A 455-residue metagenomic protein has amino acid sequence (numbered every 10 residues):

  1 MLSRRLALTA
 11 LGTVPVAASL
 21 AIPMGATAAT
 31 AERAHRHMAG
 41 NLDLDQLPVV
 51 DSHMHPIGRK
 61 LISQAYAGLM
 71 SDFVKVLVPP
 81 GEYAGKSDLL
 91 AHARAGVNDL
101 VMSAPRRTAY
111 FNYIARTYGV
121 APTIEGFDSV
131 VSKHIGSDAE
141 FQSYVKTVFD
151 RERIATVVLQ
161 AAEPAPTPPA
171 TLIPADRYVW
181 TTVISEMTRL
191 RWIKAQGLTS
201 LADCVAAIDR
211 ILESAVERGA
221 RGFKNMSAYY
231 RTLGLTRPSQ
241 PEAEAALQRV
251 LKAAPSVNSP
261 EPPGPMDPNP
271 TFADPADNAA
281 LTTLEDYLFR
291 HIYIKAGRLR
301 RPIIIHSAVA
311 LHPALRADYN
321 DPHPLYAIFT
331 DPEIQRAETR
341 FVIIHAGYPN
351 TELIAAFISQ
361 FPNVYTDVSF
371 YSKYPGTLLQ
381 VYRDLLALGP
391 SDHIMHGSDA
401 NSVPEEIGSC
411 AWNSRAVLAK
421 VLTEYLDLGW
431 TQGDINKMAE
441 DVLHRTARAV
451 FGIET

Functional and structural regions predicted by a protein language model:
L6-A28: N-terminal export signals
L8-V14, A34-S52, L61-R116, V131-K133 (+2 more regions): Mid-to-C-terminal alpha-helical segments outside catalytic/metal-binding sites
P48-R59, I303-A308: Histidine-centered catalytic micro-motifs
V49, T156-V158, V179-T181, R221-K224 (+4 more regions): Structural preference for beta-strand elements that scaffold enzyme active sites
H55, A162, S185-M187, M226-Y230 (+4 more regions): Active-site beta-loop-alpha junctions enriched in small/polar residues
P122-P302: Active-site gating/metal-coordination segments in enzymes
G234-P238, T282-I354: Active-site cradle of extracellular carbohydrate-active enzymes
N320-T455: H/E-rich (His + Asp/Glu) clusters that bind or coordinate divalent metals
